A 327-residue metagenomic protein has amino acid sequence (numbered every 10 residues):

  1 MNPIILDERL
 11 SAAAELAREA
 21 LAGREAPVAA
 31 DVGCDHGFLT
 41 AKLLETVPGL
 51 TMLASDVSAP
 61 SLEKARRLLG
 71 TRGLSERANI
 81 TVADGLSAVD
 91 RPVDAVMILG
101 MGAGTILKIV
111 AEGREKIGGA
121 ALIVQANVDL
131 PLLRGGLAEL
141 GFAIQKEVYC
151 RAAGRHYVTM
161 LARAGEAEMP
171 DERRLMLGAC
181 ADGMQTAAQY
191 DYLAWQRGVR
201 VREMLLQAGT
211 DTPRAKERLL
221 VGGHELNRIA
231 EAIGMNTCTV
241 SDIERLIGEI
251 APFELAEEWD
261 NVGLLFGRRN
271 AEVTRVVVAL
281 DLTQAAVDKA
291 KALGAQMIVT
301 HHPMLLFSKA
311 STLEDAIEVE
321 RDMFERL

Functional and structural regions predicted by a protein language model:
M1-G23, A41: S-adenosyl-L-methionine
N2-A12, S87, G104-G234: Class I S-adenosyl-L-methionine
E25-D35: Conserved class I S-adenosyl-L-methionine
V32, N236-L327: Active-site catalytic microenvironments in core metabolic enzymes, especially phosphate/sugar-handling
H36-P48: Conserved SAM-binding loop of SAM-dependent methyltransferases across substrates and taxa, primarily the Class I
T51-D56: Conserved SAM-binding motif I beta-strand of class I
S58-P60: Conserved SAM/SAH-binding beta-strand->alpha-helix loop
E63-R91: S-adenosyl-L-methionine
